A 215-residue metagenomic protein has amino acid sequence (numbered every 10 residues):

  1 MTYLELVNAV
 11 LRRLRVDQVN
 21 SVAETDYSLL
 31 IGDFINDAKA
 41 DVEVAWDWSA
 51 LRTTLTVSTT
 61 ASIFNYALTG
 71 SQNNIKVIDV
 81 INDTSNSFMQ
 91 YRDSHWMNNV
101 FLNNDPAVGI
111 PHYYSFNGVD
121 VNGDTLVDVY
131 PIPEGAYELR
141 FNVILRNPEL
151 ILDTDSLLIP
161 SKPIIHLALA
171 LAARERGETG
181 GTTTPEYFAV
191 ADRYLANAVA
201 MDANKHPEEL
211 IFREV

Functional and structural regions predicted by a protein language model:
M1-V215: Glycine-enriched, solvent-exposed interface loops adjoining structured elements
